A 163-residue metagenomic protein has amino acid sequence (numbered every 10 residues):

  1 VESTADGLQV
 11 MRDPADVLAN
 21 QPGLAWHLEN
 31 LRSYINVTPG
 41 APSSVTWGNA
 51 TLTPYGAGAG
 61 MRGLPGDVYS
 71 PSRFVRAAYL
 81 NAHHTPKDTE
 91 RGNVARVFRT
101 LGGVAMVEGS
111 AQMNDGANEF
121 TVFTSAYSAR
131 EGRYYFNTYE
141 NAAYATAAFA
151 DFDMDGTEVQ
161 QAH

Functional and structural regions predicted by a protein language model:
V1-T4: Internal, conserved structured core segments that host functional sites
D6-A19: Gly/Pro-enriched, hydrophobic low-complexity segments that function as extracytoplasmic propeptides/linkers
D16-H163: C-terminus-biased signal that marks the final domain/tail of proteins
